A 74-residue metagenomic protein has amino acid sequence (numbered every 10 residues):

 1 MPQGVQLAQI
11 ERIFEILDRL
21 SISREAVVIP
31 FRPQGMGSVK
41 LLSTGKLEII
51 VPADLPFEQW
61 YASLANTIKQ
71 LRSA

Functional and structural regions predicted by a protein language model:
M1-E25: A metal-dependent hydrolase signature that marks the N-terminal structural subdomain at the beginning of catalytic folds
G4, I49-S63: Short pre-active-site segment immediately N-terminal to the catalytic Zn-binding motif
L20, V28-F31, P52-A53, W60: His/Glu-rich zincin catalytic helix
P30-G45, E58: Catalytic zinc-binding patch centered on the HExxH motif and its immediate surroundings that defines zinc-dependent
A62-L71: Active-site recognition of the HExxH zinc-binding catalytic motif
